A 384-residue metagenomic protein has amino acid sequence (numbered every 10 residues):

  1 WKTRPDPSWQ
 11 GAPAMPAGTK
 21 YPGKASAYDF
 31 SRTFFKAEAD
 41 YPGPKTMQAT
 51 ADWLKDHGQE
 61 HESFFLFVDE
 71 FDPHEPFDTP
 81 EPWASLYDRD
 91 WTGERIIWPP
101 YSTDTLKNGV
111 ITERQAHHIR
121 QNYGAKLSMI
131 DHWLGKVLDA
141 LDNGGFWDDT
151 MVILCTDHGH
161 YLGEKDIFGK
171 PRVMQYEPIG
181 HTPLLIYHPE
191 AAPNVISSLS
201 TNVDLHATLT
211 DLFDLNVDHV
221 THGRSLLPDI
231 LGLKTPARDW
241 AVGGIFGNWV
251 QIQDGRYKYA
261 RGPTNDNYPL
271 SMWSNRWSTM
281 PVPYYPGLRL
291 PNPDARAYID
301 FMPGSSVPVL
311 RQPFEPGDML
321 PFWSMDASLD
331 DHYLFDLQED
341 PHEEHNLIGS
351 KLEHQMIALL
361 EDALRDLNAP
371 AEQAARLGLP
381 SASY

Functional and structural regions predicted by a protein language model:
W1-P42: Catalytic-site neighborhoods of secreted/periplasmic enzymes that process anionic sulfate/phosphate groups
E38-E94, G144-M151, Q355: Active-site regions of oxyanion-processing enzymes, predominantly non-cytosolic
G43, M47, D148-T150, H160 (+2 more regions): Polar, surface-exposed loop/tail segments that function as active-site lids or cofactor/substrate-recognition elements
E62-S63, D72-T79, H160-E164, G169 (+5 more regions): Short catalytic/ligand-binding loop motif for oxyanion handling, primarily in non-cytosolic enzymes, centered on
F65-D72, M151-T156, G163, L185-I186 (+2 more regions): Short beta-strand segments
P76-W91, A140-N194, T201: Histidine-centered active-site microenvironments of extracellular/periplasmic hydrolases and transferases
H117-M129, G169-T182, A191-A207, F213-R224: A short beta-strand-to-alpha-helix junction
E177-P178, I245-I348, Y384: C-terminal, low-complexity/hydrophilic appendages and adjacent surface loops of extracellular/periplasmic anionic
